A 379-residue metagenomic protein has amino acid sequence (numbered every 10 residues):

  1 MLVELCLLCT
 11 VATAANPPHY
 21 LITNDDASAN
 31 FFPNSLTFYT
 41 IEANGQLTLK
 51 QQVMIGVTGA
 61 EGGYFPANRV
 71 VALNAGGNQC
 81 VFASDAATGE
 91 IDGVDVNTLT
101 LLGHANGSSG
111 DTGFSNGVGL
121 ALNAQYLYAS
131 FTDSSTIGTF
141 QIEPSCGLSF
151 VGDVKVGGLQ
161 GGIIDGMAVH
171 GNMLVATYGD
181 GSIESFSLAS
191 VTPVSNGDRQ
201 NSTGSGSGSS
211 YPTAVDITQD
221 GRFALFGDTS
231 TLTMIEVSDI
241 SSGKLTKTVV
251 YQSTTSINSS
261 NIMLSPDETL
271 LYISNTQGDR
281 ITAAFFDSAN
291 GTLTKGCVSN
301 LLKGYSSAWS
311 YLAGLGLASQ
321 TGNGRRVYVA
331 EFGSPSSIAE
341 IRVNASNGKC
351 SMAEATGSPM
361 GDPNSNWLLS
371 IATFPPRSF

Functional and structural regions predicted by a protein language model:
A15-Q51: An edge-strand/N-cap motif at the start of beta-rich repeat modules
D26, I41, S84-A87, T132-D133 (+9 more regions): Short loop/turn segments immediately following the C-termini of beta-strands
N30-T37, G89-D92, T136-T139, S182-S185 (+3 more regions): Structural motif
F32, G56-G76, S108-A124, V156-G171 (+6 more regions): Beta-rich, blade/repeat-based domains predominating in secreted/periplasmic proteins but also intracellular
Y39-Q46, D95-L102, T139-G147, F186-V194 (+3 more regions): Short loop/turn segments immediately following beta-strands, especially the blade-tip and inter-blade linker loops
T48-G56, L101-S109, S149-V156, V194-G204 (+3 more regions): Beta-propeller fold detector
F332-F379: Blade-level signature of beta-propeller repeat domains, shared across WD40, Kelch, NHL, RCC1 and BNR/Asp-box propellers
